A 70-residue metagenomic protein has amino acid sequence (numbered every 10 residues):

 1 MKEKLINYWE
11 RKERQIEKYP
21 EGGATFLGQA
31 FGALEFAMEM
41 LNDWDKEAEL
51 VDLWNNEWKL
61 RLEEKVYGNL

Functional and structural regions predicted by a protein language model:
M1-P20: Short terminal alpha-helical segments
E17, A24, L62-E63, L70: Residue-level signal for secondary-structure boundary elements
G22-F26, K46-E47: Residue-level recognition of alpha-helical structural elements
T25-M40: Alpha-helical oligomerization interfaces
G32, N69-L70: Generic detector of intrinsically disordered, low-complexity segments in short proteins and peptide precursors
N42-N69: Short, charged early-sequence alpha-helical segments and their helix-coil boundaries
